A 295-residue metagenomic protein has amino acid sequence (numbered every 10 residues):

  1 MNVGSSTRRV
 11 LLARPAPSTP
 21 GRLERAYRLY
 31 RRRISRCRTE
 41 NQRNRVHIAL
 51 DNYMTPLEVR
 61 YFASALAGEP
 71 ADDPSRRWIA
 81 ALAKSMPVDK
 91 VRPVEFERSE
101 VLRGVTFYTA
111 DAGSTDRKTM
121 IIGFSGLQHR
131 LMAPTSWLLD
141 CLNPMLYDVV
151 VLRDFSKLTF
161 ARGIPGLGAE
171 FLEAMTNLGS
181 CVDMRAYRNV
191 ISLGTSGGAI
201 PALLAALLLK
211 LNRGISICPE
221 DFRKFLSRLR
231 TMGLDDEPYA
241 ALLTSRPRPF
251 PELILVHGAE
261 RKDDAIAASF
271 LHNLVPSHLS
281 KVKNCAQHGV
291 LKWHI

Functional and structural regions predicted by a protein language model:
M1-R43: Long terminal accessory regions outside catalytic cores
I34-A112: A domain-start/cap signature at the N-terminus of enzymes
L82-Y147, D154, L158: Short, surface-exposed "cap/lid" segments of acyl-processing enzymes
G163-M184: Alpha/beta-hydrolase active-site loop
M184-S196: Alpha/beta-hydrolase fold nucleophile elbow
G194-L208: Glycine-rich nucleophile elbow surrounding the catalytic serine of serine-hydrolase chemistry
K210-S227: A conserved short beta-strand
S227-K292: The feature captures the conserved acid-bearing segment of alpha/beta-hydrolase catalytic domains
